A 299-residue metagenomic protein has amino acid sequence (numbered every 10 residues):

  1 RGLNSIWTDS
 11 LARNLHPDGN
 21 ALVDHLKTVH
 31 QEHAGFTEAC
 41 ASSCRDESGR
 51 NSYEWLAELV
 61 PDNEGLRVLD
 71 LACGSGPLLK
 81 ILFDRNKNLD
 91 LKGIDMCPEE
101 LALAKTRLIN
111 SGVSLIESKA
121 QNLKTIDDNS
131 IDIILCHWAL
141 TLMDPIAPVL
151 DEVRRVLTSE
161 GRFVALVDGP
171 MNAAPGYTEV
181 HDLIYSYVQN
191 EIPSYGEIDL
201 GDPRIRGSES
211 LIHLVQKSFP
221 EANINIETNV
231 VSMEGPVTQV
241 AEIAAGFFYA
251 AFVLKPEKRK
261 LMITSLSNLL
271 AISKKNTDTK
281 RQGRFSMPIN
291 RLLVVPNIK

Functional and structural regions predicted by a protein language model:
G2-D62, P77-I81, E100-L103, R107: Conserved class I S-adenosyl-L-methionine
W7, G201-L214, S218-K299: Conserved Class I S-adenosyl-L-methionine
G65: Phosphate-coordination loops involved in phosphoryl transfer and adenosine-cofactor binding
L69-L71, S75-N122: Class I SAM-dependent methyltransferase SAM/SAH-binding core
K124-I134: A short acidic, Gly/Pro-enriched loop at the edge of an enzyme's catalytic core that lines a small-molecule cofactor
I133-I146: A short SAM/SAH-binding and catalytic strip from SAM-dependent methyltransferases
A147-R162: A short glycine-rich, Lys/Arg-flanked "PGG" loop and its adjoining helix->strand segment in the class I
R162-E234: Conserved catalytic/acceptor-binding region of the Class I
